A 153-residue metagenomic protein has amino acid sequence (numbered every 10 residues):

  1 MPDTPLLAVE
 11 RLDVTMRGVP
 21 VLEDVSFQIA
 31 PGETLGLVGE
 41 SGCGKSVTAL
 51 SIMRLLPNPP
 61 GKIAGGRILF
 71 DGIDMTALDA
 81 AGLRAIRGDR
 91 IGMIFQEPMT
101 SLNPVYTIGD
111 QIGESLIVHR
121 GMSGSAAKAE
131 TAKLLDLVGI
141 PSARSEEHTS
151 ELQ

Functional and structural regions predicted by a protein language model:
M1-L152: ABC transporter nucleotide-binding domains
